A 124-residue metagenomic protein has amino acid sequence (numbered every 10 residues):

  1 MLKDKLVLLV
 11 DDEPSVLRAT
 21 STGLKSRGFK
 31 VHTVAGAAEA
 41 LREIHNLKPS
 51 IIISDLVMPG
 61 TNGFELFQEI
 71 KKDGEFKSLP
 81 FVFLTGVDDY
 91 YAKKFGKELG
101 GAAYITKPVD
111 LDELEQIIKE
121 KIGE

Functional and structural regions predicted by a protein language model:
M1-L6, D112-E124: Non-catalytic signal-transmission and effector/linker regions of two-component phosphorelay proteins
R18-S26: Charged docking surfaces used in two-component/phosphorelay signaling
T33-I51: Acidic, metal-coordinating helix/loop segments flanking the phosphotransfer/catalytic sites of two-component signaling
A35-E39, N62-Q68: Acidic catalytic/metal-coordinating carboxylates
I53-D55: Active-site T/S-Asp motif of two-component receiver
M58: Receiver (REC) domain active-site loop signature in two-component systems and cognate sites in sensor histidine kinases
E65, D88-T106, D112-E120: Alpha4 helix (beta4-alpha4-beta5 surface) of REC/receiver domains from two-component response regulators
